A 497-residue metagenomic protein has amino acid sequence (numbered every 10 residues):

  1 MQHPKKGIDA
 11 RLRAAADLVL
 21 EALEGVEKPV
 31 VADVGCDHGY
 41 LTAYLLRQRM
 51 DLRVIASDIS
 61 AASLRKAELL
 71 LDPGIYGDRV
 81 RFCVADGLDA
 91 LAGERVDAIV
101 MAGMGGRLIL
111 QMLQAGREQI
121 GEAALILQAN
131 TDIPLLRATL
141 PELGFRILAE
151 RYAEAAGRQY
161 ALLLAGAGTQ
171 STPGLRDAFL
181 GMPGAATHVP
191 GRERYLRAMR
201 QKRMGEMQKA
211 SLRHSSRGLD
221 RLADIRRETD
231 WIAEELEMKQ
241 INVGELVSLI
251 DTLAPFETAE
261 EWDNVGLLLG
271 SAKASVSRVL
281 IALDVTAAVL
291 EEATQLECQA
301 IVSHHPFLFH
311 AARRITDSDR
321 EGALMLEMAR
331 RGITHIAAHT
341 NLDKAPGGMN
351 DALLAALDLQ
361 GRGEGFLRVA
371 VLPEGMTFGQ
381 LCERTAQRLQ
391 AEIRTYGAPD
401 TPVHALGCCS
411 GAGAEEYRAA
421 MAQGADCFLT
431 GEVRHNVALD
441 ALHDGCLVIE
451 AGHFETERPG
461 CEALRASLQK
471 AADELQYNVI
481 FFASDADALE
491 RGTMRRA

Functional and structural regions predicted by a protein language model:
Q2-A14, D89-A98, R107-E237: Class I S-adenosyl-L-methionine
G7-E27: Conserved alpha-helix/loop element of class I SAM-dependent methyltransferases that forms part of the SAM/SAH-binding
E27-D37: Conserved class I S-adenosyl-L-methionine
G39, A43: Glycine-rich SAM-binding Motif I of class I
R53-D58: Conserved SAM-binding motif I beta-strand of class I
S60-A62: Conserved SAM/SAH-binding beta-strand->alpha-helix loop
R65-G93: S-adenosyl-L-methionine
M238-A497: Hydrophobic structural segments
